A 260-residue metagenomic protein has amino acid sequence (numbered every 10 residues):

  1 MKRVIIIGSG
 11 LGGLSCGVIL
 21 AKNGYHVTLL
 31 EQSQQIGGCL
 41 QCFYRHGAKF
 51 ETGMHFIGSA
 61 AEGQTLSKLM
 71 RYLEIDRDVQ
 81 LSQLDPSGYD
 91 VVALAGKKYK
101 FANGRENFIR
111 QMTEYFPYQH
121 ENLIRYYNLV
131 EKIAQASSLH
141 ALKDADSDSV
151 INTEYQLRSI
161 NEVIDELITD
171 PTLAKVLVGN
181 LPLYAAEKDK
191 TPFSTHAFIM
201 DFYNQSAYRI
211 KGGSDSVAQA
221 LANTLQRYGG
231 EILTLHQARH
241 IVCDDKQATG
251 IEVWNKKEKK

Functional and structural regions predicted by a protein language model:
K2-L129: N-terminal glycine-rich phosphate/pyrophosphate-binding loop and immediately adjacent elements
Q41-F43, K190, C243-D244: Short glycine-biased active-site loop of nucleotidyltransferases that positions the nucleotide triphosphate and helps
A95-T191: Rossmann-like flavin
K98-Y99, E258-K260: Short, mixed charged/polar active-site loops that provide acid/base catalysis or chelate metal/phosphate cofactors
D189-I199: Active-site-proximal loop/short-helix segments that contain or immediately flank catalytic acid/base residue(s)
A197-N255, K259: Helical element adjacent to the flavin cofactor pocket in flavoenzyme catalytic cores
